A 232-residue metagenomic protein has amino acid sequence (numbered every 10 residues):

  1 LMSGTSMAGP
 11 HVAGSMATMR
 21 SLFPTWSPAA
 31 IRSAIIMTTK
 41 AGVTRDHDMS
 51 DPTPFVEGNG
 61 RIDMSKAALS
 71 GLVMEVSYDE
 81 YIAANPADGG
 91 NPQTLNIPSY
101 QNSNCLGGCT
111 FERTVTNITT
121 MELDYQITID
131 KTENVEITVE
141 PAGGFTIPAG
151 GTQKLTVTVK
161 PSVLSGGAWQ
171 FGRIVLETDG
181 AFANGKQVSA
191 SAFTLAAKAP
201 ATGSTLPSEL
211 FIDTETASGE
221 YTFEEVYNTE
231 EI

Functional and structural regions predicted by a protein language model:
L1-P52, G143, P148-K154, P161-A168 (+1 more regions): Hydrolase catalytic cores
T18, T38, A84, V115-T116 (+1 more regions): Generic structural signal for bulky hydrophobic/aromatic residues embedded in well-ordered secondary structure
I35, A41, Y78, G172-A183 (+3 more regions): A broadly tuned preference for mixed-charge, low-complexity surface segments
K40-V43, I118-T120, E133, G180: Acidic glycine-/aspartate-rich tracts in secreted/extracellular proteins
T53-V56, G60-K160, F193-L195, A201-I232: Secreted peptidase-domain scaffold signal
V163-T202: Terminal connector regions
